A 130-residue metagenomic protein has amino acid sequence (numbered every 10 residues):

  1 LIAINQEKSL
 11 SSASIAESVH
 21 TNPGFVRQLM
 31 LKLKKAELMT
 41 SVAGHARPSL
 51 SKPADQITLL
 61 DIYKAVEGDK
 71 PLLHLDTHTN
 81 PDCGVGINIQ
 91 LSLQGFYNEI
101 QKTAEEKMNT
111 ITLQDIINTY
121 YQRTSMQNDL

Functional and structural regions predicted by a protein language model:
L1-E7: Short amphipathic alpha-helical interface segments
L10-H20: A short alpha-helical element within helix-turn-helix/winged-helix DNA-binding domains across DNA-binding proteins
E17, K34-K35: Alpha-helical residues within the helix-turn-helix
M30-L31: Short, hydrophobic-biased segments on the C-terminal half of alpha helices that form "recognition helices"
E37-S51: Beta-hairpin "wing" of winged helix-turn-helix
A54-T79: Conserved segment of winged-helix/HTH DNA-binding domains
T77-L130: C-terminal regulatory/oligomerization modules of transcriptional regulators
